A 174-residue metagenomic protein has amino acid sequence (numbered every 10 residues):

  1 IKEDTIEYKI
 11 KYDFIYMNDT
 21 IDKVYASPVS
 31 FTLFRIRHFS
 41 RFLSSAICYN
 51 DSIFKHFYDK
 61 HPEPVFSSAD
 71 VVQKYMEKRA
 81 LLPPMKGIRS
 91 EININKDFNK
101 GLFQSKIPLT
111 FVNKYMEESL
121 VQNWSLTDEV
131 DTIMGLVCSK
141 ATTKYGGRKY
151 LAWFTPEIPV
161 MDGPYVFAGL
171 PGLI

Functional and structural regions predicted by a protein language model:
I1-V121, T127-V130, V137: Extracellular or lumenal secretory-pathway regions
I133-M134, Y145: Structural motif
S139-I174: Gly/Pro-enriched, hydrophobic low-complexity segments that function as extracytoplasmic propeptides/linkers
